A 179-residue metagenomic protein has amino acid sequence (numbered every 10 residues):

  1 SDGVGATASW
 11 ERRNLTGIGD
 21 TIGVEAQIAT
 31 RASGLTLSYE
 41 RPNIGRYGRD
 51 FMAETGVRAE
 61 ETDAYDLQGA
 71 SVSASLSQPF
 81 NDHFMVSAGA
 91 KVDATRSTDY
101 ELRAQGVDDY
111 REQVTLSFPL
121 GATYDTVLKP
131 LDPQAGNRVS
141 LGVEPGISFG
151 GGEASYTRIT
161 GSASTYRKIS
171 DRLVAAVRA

Functional and structural regions predicted by a protein language model:
S1-S140: Gram-negative/organellar outer-membrane beta-barrel architecture
E61-A64, S148-G152: A generic structural signal for short coil/turn motifs at secondary-structure boundaries
A70-A74, V139-I147, A154-A179: Transmembrane beta-barrel strand/turn architecture of Gram-negative outer membrane proteins
D125-V127, G150, R158: A broadly structural signal marking compact, well-ordered functional cores that mediate small-ligand/cofactor/substrate
